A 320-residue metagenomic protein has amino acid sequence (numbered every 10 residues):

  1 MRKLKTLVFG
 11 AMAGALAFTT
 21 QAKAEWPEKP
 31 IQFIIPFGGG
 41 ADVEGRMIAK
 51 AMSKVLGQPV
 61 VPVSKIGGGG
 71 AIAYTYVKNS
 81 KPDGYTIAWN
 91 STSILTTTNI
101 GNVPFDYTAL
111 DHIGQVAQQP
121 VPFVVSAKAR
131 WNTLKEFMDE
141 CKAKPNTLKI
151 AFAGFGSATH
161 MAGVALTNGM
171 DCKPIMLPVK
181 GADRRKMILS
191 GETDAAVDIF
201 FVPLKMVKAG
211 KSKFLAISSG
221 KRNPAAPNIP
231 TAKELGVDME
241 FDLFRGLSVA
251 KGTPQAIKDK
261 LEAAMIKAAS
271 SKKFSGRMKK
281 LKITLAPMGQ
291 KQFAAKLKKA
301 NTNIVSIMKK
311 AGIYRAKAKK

Functional and structural regions predicted by a protein language model:
M1-F9: Bacterial N-terminal signal peptides that target proteins for export
G14-K23: C-terminal segment of classical bacterial N-terminal signal peptides
K23-A109, T147, T159, T167-A195 (+3 more regions): N-terminal (or domain-start) structured segment
E25, M52-K54, Y76-Y85, T98-D183 (+2 more regions): Hinge/capping helix and adjacent helix->loop/strand transition within the periplasmic-binding protein
E28-P30, N168-C172, Q255-K320: An extracytoplasmic/periplasmic, membrane-proximal ligand-sensing/linker region
P36-G40, T92, S126-W131, F152-S157 (+4 more regions): Short coil/turn segments
Q118, V202-S270, K299-T302, A316-K320: C-terminal lobe and pocket-closing loops of periplasmic/extracytoplasmic Venus-flytrap solute-binding proteins
